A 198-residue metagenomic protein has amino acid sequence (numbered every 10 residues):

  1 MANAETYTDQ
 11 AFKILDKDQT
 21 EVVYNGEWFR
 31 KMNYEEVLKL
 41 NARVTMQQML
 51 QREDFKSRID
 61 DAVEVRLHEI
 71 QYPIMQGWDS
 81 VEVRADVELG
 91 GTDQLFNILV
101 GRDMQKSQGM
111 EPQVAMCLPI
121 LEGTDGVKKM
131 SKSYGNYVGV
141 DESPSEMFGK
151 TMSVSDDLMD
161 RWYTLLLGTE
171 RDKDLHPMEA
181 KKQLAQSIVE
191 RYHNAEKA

Functional and structural regions predicted by a protein language model:
M1-C117: Divalent-metal (Mg2+/Mn2+/Ca2+)-assisted nucleotide/phosphate chemistry catalytic cores
F96, M104-A198: Conserved nucleotide- and phosphate/pyrophosphate-binding catalytic cores in adenylate/nucleotidyl-handling enzymes
